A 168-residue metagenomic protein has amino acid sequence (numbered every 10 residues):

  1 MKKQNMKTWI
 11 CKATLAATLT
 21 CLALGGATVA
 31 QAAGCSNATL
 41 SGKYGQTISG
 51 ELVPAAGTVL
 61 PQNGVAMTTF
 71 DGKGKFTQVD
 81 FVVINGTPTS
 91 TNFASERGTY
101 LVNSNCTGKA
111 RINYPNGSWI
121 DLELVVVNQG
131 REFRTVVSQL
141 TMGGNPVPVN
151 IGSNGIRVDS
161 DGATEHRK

Functional and structural regions predicted by a protein language model:
M1, L22, Q31-A32: Intrinsic structural disorder
M1-I10: N-terminal secretory signal peptides that target proteins for export/translocation
T14-G25: Bacterial N-terminal signal peptides
V29-K168: Mature soluble binding/inhibitory domains
